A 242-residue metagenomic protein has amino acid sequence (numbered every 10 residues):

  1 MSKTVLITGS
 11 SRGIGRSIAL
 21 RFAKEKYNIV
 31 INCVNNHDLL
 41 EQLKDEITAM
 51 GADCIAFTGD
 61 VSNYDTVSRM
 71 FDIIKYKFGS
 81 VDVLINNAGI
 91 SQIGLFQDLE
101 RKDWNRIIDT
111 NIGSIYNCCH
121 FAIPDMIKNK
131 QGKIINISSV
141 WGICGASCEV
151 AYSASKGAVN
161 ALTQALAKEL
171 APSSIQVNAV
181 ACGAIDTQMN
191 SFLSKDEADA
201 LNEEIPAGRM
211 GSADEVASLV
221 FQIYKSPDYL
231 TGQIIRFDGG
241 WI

Functional and structural regions predicted by a protein language model:
S11-R12: Conserved glycine-rich cofactor-binding loop
L95-F96, D103-I108, E197, L201: Substrate-binding pocket helix/loop in short-chain dehydrogenase/reductase
C119, S155: Active-site helix of classical SDR
P124, K168-P172: Alpha-helical segment proximal to the catalytic Tyr-Lys
Q131, R209-F237: C-terminal substrate-recognition "lid" of short-chain dehydrogenase/reductases
S139: Residue(s) in the substrate-gating loop at a strand-loop-helix junction that position the organic substrate next
A171, Q176, L230-G232: Short, small/polar-rich loop/turn modules that mediate ligand/substrate recognition or access, typified
